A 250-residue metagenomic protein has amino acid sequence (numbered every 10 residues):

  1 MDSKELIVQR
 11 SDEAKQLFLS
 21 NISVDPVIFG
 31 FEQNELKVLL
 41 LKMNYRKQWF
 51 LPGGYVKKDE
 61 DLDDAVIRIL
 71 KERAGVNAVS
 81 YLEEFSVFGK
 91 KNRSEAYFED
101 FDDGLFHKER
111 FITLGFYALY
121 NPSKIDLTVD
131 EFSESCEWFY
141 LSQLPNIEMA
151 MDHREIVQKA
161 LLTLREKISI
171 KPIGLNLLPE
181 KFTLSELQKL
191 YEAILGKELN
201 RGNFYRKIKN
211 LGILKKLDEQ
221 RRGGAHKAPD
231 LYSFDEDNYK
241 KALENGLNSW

Functional and structural regions predicted by a protein language model:
E5-D12, F98: Short Pro/Gly-enriched beta-strand edge/turn motifs at strand-loop
I7, A14-W49: N-terminal strand-loop-strand
E35-V79, F85-G89, E166-K189: Conserved Nudix-box catalytic region and its N-terminal flanking loop in Nudix hydrolases and closely related
D64, E72-I125, R165-G174, L211-K215: Active-site segment of metal-dependent pyrophosphate-handling enzymes, primarily the Nudix hydrolase catalytic core
L114-P122, D126-L164, E180-S185, F204-K207 (+1 more regions): NUDIX/MutT-family hydrolases
K189-E198: Short helix-coil junctions and helix-kink-helix linkers
E198-K216: Charge-enriched amphipathic alpha-helical scaffolds
D218-W250: Long, intrinsically disordered, low-complexity Ser/Thr/Pro-rich regulatory/activation regions of nuclear proteins
